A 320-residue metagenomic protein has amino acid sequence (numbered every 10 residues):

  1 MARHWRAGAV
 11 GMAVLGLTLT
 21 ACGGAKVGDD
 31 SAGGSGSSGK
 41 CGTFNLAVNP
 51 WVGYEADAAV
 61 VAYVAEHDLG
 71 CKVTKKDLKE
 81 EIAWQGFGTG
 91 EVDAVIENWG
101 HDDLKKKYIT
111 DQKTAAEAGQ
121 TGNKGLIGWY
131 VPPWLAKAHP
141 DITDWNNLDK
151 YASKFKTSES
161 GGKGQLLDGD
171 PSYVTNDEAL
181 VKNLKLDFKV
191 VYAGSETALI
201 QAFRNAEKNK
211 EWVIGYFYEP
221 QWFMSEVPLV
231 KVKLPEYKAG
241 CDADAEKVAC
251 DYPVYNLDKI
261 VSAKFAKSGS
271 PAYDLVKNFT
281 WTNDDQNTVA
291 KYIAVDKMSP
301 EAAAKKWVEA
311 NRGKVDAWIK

Functional and structural regions predicted by a protein language model:
T18-A21: C-terminal motif of bacterial Sec signal peptides marking the signal peptidase cleavage site
G23-K26: Bacterial signal peptide processing site
G39-G53, C71-K76, K163-L167, V276: Short, well-ordered beta-strand elements
N49-V52, K72-G86, V191-A202: Short helix-initiation/N-cap motifs at beta->coil->alpha
G53, Y173-K189, A193-K210, P271 (+1 more regions): An extracytoplasmic/periplasmic, membrane-proximal ligand-sensing/linker region
G86, V92-W99, Q165-C241: Ligand-binding pocket segment of bilobal, Venus flytrap-like solute-binding proteins
K113-L166: A conserved helix-loop-strand patch within extracytoplasmic ligand-binding domains of the periplasmic binding
I127-K137, Y255-S268, K291-Y292: A bilobed periplasmic-binding-protein/Venus flytrap-type ligand-binding module shared by bacterial periplasmic
